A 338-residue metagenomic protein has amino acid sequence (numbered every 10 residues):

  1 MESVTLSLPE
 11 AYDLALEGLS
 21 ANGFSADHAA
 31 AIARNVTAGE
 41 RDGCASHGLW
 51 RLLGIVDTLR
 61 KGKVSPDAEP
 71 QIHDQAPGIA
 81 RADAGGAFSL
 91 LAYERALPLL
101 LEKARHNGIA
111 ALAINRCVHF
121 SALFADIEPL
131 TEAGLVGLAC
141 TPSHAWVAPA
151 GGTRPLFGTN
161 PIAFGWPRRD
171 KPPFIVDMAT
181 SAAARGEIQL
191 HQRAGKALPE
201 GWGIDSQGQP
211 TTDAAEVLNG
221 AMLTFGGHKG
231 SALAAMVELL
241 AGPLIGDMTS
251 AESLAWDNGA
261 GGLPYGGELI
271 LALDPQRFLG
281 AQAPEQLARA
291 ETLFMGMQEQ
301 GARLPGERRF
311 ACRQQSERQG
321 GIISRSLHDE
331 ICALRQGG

Functional and structural regions predicted by a protein language model:
M1-L6, D13-I32, T37-A38, A45-K63 (+3 more regions): Acidic, glycine/proline-rich low-complexity segments that act as flexible tails and inter-domain linkers
E2, A11, L244, S250-G338: Catalytic-core signal marking the mid-to-C-terminal active-site face
L49-L101: Active-site cofactor/substrate anionic-group-binding motifs, chiefly glycine- and Lys/Arg-rich phosphate-binding loops
A80-R169: A generic, well-ordered mixed alpha/beta core segment in the N-terminal half of proteins
L135-W146, G242-W256: Glycine-rich phosphate/pyrophosphate-binding loops and their adjacent beta-strand/loop elements at enzyme active sites
V147-A215: Phosphate/diphosphate-binding glycine-rich loops and adjacent basic-rich segments that engage nucleotide
R185-G246, L263: Small-residue-enriched flexible segments
